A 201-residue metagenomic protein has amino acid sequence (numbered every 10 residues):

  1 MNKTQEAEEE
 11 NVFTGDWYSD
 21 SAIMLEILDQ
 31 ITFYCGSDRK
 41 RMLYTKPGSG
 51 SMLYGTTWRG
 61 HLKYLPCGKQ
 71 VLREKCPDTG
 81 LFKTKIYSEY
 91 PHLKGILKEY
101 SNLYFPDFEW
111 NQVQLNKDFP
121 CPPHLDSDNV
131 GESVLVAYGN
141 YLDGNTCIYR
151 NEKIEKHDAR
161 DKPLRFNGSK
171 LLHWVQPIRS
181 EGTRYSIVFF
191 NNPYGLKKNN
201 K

Functional and structural regions predicted by a protein language model:
M1-P163, S169-K201: Fe(II)/2-oxoglutarate oxygenase catalytic core
